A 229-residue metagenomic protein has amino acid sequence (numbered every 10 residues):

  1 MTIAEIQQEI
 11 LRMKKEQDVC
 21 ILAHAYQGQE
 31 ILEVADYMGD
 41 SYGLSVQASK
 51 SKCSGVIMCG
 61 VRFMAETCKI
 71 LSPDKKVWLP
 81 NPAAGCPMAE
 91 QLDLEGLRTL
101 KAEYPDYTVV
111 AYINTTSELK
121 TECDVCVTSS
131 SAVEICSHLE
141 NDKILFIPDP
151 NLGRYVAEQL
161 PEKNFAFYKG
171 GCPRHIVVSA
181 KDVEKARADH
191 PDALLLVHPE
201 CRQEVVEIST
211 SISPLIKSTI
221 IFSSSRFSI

Functional and structural regions predicted by a protein language model:
M1-F222, R226-I229: Active-site loop-to-helix "anion-binding N-cap" substructures in soluble metabolic enzymes
